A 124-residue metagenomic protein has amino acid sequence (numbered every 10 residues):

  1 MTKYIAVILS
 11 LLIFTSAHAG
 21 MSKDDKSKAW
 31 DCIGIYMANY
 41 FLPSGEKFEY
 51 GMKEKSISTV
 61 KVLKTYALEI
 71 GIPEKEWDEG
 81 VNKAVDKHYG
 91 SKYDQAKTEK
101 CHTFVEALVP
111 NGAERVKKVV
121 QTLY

Functional and structural regions predicted by a protein language model:
Y4-T15: Sec-dependent N-terminal signal peptides
A17-A19: Boundary at the C-terminal end of the N-terminal hydrophobic targeting segment
M21-I72: Short N-proximal segments of mature Sec-exported proteins
G51-Y124: Compact alpha-helical subdomains of small soluble proteins
